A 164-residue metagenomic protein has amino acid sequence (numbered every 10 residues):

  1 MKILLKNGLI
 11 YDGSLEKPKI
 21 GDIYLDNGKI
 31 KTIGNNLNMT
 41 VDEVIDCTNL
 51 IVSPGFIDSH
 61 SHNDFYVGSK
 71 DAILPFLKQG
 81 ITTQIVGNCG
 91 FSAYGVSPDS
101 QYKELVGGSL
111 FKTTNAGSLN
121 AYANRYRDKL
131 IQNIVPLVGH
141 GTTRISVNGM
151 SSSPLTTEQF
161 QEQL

Functional and structural regions predicted by a protein language model:
M1-M39: N-terminal metal-binding scaffold of metallo-dependent hydrolase/deaminase domains
I3-L5, N38-G87: Replace "His-x-His-based motif
L9, L37, V67, V138-H140: A broadly conserved detector of short glycine/acidic/proline-rich loop/turn motifs that flank catalytic sites and bind
D12-G13, S53, R144-I145: Short, solvent-exposed loop/turn elements at domain surfaces
I33, C47-T48, L137-G139: Conserved beta-strand termini and adjacent loop/short-helix elements that scaffold enzyme active sites in alpha/beta
N36-L37, E43-V44, H60, L130 (+2 more regions): Short, functionally important structural connectors and interaction interfaces within domains
S69-L164: Divalent-metal coordination cores built from histidine and acidic residues
